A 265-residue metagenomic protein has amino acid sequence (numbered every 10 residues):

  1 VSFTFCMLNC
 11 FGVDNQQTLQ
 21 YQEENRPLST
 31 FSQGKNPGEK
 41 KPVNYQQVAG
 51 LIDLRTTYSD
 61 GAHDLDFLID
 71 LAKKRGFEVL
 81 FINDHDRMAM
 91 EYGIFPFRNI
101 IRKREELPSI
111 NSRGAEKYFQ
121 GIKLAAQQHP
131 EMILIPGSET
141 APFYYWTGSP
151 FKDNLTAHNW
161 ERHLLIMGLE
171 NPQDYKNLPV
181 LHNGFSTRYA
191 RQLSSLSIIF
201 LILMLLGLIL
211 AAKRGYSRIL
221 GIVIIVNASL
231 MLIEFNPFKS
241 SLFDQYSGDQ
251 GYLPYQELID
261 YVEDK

Functional and structural regions predicted by a protein language model:
V1-F5: Gram-negative bacterial Sec-dependent N-terminal signal peptides
C6-K265: Extended, charged catalytic domains and RNA/DNA-binding interfaces, predominantly in divalent-metal-using enzymes
